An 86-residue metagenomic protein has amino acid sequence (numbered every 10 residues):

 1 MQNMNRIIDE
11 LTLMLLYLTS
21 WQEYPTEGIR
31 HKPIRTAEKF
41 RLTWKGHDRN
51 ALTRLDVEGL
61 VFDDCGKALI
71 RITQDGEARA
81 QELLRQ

Functional and structural regions predicted by a protein language model:
M1-R49, R85-Q86: Short amphipathic alpha-helical interface segments
L16-Y17, E58, R79: Aromatic-residue detector
D56-G66: A short, conserved structural fragment
K67-T73: Minor-groove-contacting beta-hairpin "wing" of winged helix-turn-helix DNA-binding domains
Q74-Q86: Short, amphipathic alpha-helical interaction segments positioned at domain boundaries
